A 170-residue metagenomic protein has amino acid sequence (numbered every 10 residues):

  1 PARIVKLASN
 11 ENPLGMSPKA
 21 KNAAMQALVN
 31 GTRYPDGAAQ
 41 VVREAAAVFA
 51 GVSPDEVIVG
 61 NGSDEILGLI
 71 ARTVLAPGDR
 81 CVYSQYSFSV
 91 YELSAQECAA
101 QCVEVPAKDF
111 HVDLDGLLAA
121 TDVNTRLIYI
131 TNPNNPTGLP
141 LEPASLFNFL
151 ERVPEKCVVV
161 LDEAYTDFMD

Functional and structural regions predicted by a protein language model:
P1-R33, N124: N-terminal "arm"/small-domain region of PLP-dependent enzymes with the aminotransferase-like
V5, I58, R80-V82, R126: Conserved beta-strand elements of the Class I
V29, L75-A76, D122, P154: Short conserved AdoMet
T32, Q40-R80, Q96-C98: Phosphate-binding glycine-rich loop
T73-S94, V105: Conserved PLP-anchoring active-site segment centered on the Schiff-base-forming lysine
D79, A100, E155-V158: A short helix->loop->beta-strand "cap" motif at the edges of active sites that frequently abuts
Q85, Q101-D109, E163: Short beta->alpha connector loops at strand-helix junctions that form conserved, small/polar/Pro-enriched
K108-M169: Active-site phosphate-binding strand-loop segment of PLP-dependent enzymes
